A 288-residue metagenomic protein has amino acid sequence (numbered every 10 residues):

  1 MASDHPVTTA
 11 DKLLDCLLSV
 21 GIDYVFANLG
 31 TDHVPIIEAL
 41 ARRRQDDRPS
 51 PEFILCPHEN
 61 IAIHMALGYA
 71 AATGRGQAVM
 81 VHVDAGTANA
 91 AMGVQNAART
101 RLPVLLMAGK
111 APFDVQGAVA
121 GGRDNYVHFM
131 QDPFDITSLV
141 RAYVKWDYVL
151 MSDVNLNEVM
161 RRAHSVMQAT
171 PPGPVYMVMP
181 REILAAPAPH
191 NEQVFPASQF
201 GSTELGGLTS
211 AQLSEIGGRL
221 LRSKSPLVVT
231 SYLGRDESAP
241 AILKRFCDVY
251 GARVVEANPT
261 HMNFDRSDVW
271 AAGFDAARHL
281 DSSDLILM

Functional and structural regions predicted by a protein language model:
M1-M288: N-terminal alpha/beta PP-like core and its mobile active-site loop of ThDP/TPP-dependent enzymes
